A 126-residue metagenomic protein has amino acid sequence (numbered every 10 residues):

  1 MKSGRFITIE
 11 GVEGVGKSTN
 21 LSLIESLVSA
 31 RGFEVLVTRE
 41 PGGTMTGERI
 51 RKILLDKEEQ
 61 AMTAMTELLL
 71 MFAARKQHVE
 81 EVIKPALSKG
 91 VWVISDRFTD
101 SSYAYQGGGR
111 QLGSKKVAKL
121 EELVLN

Functional and structural regions predicted by a protein language model:
M1-G4: Phosphate-binding P-loop
I7-I9: Hydrophobic anchor at the beta1->P-loop junction of P-loop NTPases
G14: Walker A (P-loop) phosphate-binding loop of P-loop NTPases
K17: Conserved lysine of the Walker
N20, I24: Hydrophobic positions on the alpha1 helix immediately C-terminal to the Walker A/P-loop
L27: Rossmann-fold NAD(P)-dependent oxidoreductase module
R31-L125: ATP-dependent small-molecule kinase phosphotransfer cores that center on conserved nucleotide phosphate-binding segments
